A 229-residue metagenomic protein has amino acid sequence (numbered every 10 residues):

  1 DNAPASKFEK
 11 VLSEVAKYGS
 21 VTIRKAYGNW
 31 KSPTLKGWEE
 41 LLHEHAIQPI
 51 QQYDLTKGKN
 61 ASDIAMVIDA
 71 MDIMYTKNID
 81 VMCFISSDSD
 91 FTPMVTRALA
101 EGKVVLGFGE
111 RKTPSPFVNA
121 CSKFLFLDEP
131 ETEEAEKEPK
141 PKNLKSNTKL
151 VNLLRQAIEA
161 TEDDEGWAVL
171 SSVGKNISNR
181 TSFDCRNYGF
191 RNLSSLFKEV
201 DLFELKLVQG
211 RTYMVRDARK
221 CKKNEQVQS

Functional and structural regions predicted by a protein language model:
D1-D69, M74-Y75, T96, V104: Domain-level signal for Mg2+-assisted phosphodiester chemistry and nucleotide/NA-binding surfaces in nucleic-acid
P4-K7, T34-W38, S62, M66 (+9 more regions): Helical mechanochemical/support elements of P-loop NTPase systems and associated helical scaffolds
K25-Y27, D80-S87, M94, A98 (+1 more regions): Acidic beta-strand-to-loop metal/phosphate-binding motif
A26, A70, F84, D88 (+2 more regions): A residue-level signal for conserved active-site and pocket-lining positions in enzyme catalytic cores
K57-K59, K112-P116, T132-E134: Short gly/pro/ser/thr-enriched loop/turn and capping motifs at secondary-structure boundaries
V95-F126: VWA/integrin I-like adhesion module and closely mimicked acidic/polar interface patches used
E136-S229: N-terminal regulatory modules in eukaryotic regulatory proteins
